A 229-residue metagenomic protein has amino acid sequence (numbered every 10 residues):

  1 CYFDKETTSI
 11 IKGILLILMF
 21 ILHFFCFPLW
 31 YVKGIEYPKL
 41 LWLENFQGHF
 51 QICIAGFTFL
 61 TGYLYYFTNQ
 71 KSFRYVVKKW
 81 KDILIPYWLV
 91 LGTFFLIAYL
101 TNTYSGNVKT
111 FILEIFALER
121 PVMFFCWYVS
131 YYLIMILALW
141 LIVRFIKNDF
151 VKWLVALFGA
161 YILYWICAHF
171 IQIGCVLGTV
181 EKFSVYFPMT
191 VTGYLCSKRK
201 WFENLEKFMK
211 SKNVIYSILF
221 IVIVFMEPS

Functional and structural regions predicted by a protein language model:
C1-L163, K207-K212: Membrane-cytosol interface segments of multi-pass membrane proteins, especially ER/Golgi lipid-handling enzymes
L163-Q172, V176-T192, K198-S229: Alpha-helical transmembrane segments and terminal signal-anchor/GPI-anchor hydrophobic tails, characterized by long
